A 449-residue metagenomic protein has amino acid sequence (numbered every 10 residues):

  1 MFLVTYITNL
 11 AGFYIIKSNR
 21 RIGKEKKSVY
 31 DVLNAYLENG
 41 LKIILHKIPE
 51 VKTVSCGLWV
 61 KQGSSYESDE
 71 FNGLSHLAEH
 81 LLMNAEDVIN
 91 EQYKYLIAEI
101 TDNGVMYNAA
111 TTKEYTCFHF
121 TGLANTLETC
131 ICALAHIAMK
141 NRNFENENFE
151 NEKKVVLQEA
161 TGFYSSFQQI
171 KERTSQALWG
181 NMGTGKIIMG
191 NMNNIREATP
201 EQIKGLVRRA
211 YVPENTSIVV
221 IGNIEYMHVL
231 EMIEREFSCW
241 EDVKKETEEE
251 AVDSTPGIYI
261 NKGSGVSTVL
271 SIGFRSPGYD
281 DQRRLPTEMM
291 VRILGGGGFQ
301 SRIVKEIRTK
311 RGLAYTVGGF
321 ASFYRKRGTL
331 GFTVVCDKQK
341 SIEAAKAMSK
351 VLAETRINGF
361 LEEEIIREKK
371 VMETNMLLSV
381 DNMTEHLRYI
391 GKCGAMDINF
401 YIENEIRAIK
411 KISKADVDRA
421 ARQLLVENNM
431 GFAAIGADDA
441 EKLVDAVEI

Functional and structural regions predicted by a protein language model:
F13, N19-R20, V60, E86-N90 (+5 more regions): Acidic/histidine-enriched segments that form metal/cofactor-coordinating and catalytic pocket/exosite environments
F13-E25, S217-V220, K369, E373-I449: C-terminal regions of mature proteins
R20-T53: N- or domain-start disorder-to-order transition segments that initiate the globular core
R21-I22, K26, L33, G180 (+4 more regions): An aromatic/glycine/proline-enriched structural segment found at the starts of mature extracellular/organellar domains
G23-A35, Q176-T216, M232, M376 (+1 more regions): Histidine-acidic residue clusters that define the catalytic metal-binding segment of zinc metallopeptidase domains
G40, L58, H76, F118 (+12 more regions): Buried hydrophobic packing residues in well-ordered domains
S55-T121, G297-L313: M16/MPP (pitrilysin/insulinase) zinc-metallopeptidase core fold and M16-derived inactive scaffolds
S271-R275, G295-K338, I357: A structural supersecondary motif
